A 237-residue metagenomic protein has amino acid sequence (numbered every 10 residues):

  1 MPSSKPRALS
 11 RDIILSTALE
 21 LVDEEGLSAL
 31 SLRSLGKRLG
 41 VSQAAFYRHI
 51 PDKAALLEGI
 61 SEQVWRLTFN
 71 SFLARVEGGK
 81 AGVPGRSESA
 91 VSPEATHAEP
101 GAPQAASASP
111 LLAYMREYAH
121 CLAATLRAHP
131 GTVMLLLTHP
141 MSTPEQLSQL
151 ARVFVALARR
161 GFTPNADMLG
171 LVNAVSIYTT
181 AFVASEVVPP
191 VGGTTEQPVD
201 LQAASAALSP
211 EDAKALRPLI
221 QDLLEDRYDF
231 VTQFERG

Functional and structural regions predicted by a protein language model:
M1-V41, I50-A55: Basic, helix-initiating cap at the start of DNA-binding domains
I13-E20, E24-E25, A55-A74, A113-C121 (+1 more regions): Alpha-helical structural segments
S31, M134-L136, V191: Short, hydrophobic secondary-structure boundary micro-motifs
A44: Key DNA-contact positions within bacterial/archaeal DNA-binding proteins
S71-S148, A166-M168, V172-V175: Hydrophobic alpha-helical connector segments
Q149-S205: Hydrophobic alpha-helical bundle segments that form small-molecule/ligand-binding pockets
V188-G237: C-terminal peripheral helix-coil segments that are non-catalytic and often amphipathic
